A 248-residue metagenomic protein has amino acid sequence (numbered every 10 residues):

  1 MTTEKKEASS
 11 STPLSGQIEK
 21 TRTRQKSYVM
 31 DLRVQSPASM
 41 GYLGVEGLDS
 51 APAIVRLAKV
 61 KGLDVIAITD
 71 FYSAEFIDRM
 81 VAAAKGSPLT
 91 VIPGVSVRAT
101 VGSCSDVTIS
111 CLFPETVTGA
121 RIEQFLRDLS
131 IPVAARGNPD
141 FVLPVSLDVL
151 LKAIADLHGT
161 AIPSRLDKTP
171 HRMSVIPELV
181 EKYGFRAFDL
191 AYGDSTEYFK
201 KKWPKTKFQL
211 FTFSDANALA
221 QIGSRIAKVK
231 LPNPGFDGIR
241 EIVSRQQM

Functional and structural regions predicted by a protein language model:
M1-K59, L63, E75-P93, V97-Q124 (+3 more regions): Charged catalytic cores and adjacent phosphate/nucleic-acid-binding surfaces used for phosphate/nucleic-acid chemistry
G41-G44, Y72, V133-D140: Divalent metal-binding segments
D64-Y72: Active-site beta-strand/loop signature of hydrolases that rely on acidic residues for catalysis
D70, D140-L143, A187-D194: Catalytic beta/alpha-barrel core
S130: His/Cys-centered metal/cofactor-coordination and adjacent catalytic loops
A135-K168, R172: Internal catalytic-core helix/loop-beta-alpha segment that presents or stabilizes conserved functional determinants
